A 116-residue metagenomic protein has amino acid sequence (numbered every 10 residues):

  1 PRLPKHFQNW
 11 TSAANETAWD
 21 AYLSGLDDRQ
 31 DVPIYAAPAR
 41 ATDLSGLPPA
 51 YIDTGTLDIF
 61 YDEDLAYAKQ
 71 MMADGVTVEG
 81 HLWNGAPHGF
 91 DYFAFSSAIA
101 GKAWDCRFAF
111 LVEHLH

Functional and structural regions predicted by a protein language model:
P1-H116: Alpha/beta-hydrolase superfamily serine-hydrolase fold, recognizing
